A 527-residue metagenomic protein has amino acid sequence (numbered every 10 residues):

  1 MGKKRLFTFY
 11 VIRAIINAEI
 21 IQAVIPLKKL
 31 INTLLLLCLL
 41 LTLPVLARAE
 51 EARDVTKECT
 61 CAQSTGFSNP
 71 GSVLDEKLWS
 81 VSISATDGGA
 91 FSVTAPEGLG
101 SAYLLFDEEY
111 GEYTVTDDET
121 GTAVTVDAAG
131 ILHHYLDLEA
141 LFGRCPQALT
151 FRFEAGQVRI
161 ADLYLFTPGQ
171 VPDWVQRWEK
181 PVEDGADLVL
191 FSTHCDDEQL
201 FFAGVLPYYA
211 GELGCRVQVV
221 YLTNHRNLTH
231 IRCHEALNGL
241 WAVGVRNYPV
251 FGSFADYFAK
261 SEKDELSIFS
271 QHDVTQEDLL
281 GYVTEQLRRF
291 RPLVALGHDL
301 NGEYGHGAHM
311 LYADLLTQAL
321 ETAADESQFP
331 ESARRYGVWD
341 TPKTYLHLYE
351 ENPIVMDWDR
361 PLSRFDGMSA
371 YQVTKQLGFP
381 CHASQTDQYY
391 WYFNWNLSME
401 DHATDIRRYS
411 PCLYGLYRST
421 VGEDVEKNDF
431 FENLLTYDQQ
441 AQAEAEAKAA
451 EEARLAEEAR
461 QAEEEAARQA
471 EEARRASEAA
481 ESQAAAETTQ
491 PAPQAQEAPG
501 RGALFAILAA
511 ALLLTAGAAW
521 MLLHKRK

Functional and structural regions predicted by a protein language model:
T8-A23: Short, positively charged and aromatic/hydrophobic N-terminal segments
R13, K28-L36: Sec-dependent signal peptide recognition, specifically the positively charged N-region followed immediately by
L35-P44: Bacterial N-terminal signal peptides
L43-E51, A495-G502, A519-L523: Sec-dependent signal peptide cleavage junction
E50-D87, A95, D117-E119, G130-A140 (+5 more regions): The feature marks non-catalytic terminal segments
R53-F91, A95-S101, F106-F329: Active-site beta-strand->loop->alpha-helix modules in alpha/beta enzyme cores, enriched in Gly/His/Asp(Glu)
L163-R177, A484-A503: Short, aromatic-rich amphipathic segments at membrane interfaces that lie adjacent to a transmembrane helix or signal
L512-K527: C-terminal membrane-anchoring or membrane-association module
